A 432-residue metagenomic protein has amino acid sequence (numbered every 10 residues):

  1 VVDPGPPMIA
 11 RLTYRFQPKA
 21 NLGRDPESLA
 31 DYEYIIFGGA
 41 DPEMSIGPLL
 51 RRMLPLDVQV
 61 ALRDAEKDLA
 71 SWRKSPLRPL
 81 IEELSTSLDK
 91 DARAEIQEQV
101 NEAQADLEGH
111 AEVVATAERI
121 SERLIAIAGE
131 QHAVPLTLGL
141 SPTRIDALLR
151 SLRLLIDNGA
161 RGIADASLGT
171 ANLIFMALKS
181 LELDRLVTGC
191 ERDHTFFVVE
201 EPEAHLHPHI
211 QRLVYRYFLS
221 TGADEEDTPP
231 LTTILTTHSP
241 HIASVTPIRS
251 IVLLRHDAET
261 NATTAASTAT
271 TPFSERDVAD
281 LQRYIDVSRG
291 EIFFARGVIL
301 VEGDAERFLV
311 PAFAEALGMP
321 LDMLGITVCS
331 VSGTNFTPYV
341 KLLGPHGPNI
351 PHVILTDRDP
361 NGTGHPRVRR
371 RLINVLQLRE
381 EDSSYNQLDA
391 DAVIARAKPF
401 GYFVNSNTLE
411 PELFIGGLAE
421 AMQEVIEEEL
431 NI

Functional and structural regions predicted by a protein language model:
V1-Q97, N101, E118, R369-D391: Glycine-rich phosphate-binding loops of NTPases
F16, V60-R63, P142, I156-N158 (+4 more regions): Flexible glycine-/small-residue-rich
L22-E27, T246-I432: Acidic, divalent-metal-binding catalytic cores of TOPRIM and closely related two-metal-ion phosphodiester/pyrophosphate
F37-I46, L138-G139, T236-H238, F336-K341: Short alpha-helical segments and helix-capping/turn motifs at coil-helix boundaries
G47-L50, I127-A128, P142-A147, D165-A166 (+5 more regions): Replace "in large, NTP-powered and nucleic-acid-processing enzymes" with "in large, NTP-powered factors and other
D57, T195-V199, I299: Hydrophobic positions in the central parallel beta-sheet of the AAA+
D68-S71, R78-V199, E225: Extended helical coiled-coil dimerization/tether regions that scaffold and oligomerize large DNA-maintenance assemblies
L149, R153-S288, L413: Switch/communication elements of ASCE P-loop NTPase nucleotide-binding domains
